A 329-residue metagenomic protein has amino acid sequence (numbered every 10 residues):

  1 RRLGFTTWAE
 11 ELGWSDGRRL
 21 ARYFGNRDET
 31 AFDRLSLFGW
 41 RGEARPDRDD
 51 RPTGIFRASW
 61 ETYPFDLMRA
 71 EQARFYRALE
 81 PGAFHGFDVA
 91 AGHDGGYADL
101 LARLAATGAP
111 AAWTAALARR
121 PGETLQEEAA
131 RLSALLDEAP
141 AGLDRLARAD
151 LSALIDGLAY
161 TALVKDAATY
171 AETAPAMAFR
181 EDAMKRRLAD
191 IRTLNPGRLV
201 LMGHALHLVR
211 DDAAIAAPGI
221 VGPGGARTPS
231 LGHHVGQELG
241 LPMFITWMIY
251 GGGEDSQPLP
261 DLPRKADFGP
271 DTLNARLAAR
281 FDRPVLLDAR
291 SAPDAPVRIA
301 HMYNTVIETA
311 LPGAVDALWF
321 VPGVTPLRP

Functional and structural regions predicted by a protein language model:
R2-N26: Membrane helical hairpin/interfacial module
R2-T7, E80-A83, T107-A112, L231-I245: Structural alpha-beta junctions
T7-E11, A83-G86, R198-M202, F244-W247 (+1 more regions): Structural recognition of the beta-strand scaffold that forms the well-ordered cores of secreted hydrolase catalytic
L12-G13, V89, A205-L206: Active-site metal-binding loops of divalent metal-dependent hydrolases
R18-Y23, D94-D99, R210-I215, D255-L259: A short acidic (Asp/Glu
A31-R180, R187, N304-V306: A substrate-binding/cap region within the structured catalytic cores of diverse enzymes
M184-R198: A short acidic-Thr-Gly-centered motif at the start of a beta-strand
H207-P329: C-terminal regions of proteins
